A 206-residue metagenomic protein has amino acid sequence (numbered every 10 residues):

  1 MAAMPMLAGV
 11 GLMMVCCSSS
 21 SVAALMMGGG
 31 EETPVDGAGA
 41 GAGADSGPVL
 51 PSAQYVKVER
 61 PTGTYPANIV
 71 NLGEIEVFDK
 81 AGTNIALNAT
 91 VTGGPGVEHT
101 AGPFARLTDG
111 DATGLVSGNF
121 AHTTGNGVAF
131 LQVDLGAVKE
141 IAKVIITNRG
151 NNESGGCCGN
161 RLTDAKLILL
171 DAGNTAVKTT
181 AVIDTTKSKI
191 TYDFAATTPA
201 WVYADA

Functional and structural regions predicted by a protein language model:
A2-E31: Membrane-embedded alpha-helical segments of small multi-pass membrane proteins
C16-S18, I75, V91, V144: Extracellular/surface recognition and adhesion modules
D36-S46: Ser/Thr-rich, Pro/Gly/Ala-heavy low-complexity intrinsically disordered linkers and tails of secreted extracellular
P48-A53, T64-V138, R149-N160, V182-A206: Disordered, acidic Ser/Thr/Pro-rich linker "stalks" and the adjacent N-terminal cap of the next globular domain
Y55-K57: Short, conserved beta-strand segments of beta-strand-rich sandwich/propeller modules, principally
G82, N174-T175: Residue-level signal for glycine
E153-G173: Short, surface-exposed beta-strand/strand-loop-strand elements in extracellular ectodomains
